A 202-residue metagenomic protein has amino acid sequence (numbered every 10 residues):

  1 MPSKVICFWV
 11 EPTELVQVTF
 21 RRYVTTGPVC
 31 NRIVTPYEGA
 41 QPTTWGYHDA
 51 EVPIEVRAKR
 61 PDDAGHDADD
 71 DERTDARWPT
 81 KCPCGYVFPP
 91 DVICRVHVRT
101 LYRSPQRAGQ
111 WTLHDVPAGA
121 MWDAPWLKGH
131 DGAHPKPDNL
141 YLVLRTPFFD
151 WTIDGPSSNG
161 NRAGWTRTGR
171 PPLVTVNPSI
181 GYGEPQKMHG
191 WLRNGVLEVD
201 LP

Functional and structural regions predicted by a protein language model:
M1-Y141, F149-P202: A short Gly-Trp-Pro
